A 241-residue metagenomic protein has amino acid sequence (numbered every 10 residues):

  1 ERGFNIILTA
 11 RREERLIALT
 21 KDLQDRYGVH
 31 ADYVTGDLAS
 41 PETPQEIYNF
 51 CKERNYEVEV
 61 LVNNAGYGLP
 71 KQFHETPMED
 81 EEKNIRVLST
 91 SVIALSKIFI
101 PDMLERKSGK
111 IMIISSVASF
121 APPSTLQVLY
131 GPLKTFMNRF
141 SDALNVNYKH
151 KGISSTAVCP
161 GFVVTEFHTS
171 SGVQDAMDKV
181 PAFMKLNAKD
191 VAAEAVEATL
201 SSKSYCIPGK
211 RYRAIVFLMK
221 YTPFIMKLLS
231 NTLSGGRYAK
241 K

Functional and structural regions predicted by a protein language model:
F4-A18: Conserved glycine-rich Rossmann-like NAD(P)H-binding loop of the short-chain dehydrogenase/reductase
N64-L69: Conserved NAD(P)H cofactor-binding loop of Rossmann-fold oxidoreductase domains
Q72-H74, D80-I85: Substrate-binding pocket helix/loop in short-chain dehydrogenase/reductase
S96, P132-L133: Active-site helix of classical SDR
S116: Residue(s) in the substrate-gating loop at a strand-loop-helix junction that position the organic substrate next
A121, A143-I153: Active-site-adjacent segment of SDR/Rossmann-fold oxidoreductases
A157, D178-I215: C-terminal helical subdomain
